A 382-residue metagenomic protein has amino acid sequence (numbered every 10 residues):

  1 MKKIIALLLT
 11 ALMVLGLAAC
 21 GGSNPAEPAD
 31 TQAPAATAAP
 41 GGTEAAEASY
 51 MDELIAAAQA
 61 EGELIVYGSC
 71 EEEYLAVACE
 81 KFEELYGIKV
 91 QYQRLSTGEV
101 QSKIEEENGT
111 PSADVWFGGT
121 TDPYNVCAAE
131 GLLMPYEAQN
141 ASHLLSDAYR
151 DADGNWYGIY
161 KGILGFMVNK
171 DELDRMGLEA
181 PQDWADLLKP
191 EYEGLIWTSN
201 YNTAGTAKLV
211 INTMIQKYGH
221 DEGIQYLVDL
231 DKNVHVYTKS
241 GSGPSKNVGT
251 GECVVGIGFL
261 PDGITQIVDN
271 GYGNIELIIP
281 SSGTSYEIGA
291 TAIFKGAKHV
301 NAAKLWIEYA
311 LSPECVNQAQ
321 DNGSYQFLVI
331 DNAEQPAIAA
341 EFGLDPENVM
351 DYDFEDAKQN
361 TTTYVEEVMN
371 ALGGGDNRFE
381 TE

Functional and structural regions predicted by a protein language model:
M1-E61, N377-E382: Short, low-complexity disordered leader/linker segments with a strong preference for bacterial N-terminal type II
P34, A48-Q59, I65-K89, F166 (+1 more regions): Short, polar/charged alpha-helical segment
I65-C79, Q91-E107, P111-E252: Extracytoplasmic ligand-binding site segments that recognize negatively charged/polar headgroups
D122-V126, V255-N274: A ligand-binding cleft/hinge motif common to bilobed small-molecule-binding domains
G162, Y226-D231, Y237-T238, G271-K295: Periplasmic-binding protein-like
T284-Y352: Mature extracytoplasmic/periplasmic domains
L344-E382: Conserved C-terminal helix/tail region of periplasmic/extracytoplasmic solute-binding proteins
